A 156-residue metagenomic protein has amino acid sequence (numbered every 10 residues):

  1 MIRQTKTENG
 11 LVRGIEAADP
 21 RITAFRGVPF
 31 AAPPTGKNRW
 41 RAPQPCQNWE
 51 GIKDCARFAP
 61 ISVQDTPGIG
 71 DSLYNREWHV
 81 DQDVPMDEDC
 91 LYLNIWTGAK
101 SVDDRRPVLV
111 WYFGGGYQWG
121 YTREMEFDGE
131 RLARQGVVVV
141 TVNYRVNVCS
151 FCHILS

Functional and structural regions predicted by a protein language model:
M1-L155: Non-catalytic accessory segments of hydrolases
